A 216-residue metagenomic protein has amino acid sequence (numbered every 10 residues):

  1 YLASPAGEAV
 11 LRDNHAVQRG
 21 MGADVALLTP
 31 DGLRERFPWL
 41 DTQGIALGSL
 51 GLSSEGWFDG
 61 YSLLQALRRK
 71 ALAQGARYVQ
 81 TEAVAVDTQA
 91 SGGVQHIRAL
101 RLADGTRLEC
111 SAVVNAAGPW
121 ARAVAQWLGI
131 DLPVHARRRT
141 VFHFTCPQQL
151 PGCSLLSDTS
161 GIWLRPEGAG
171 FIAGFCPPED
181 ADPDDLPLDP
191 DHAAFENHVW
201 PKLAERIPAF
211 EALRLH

Functional and structural regions predicted by a protein language model:
Y1, A99, V141-H143, W163: Conserved hydrophobic/aromatic beta-strand scaffold that supports enzyme active sites
Y1-R36, G161-W163: Dinucleotide-binding Rossmann-like beta1-alpha1 core, especially the glycine-rich loop that anchors the ADP
L2-V10, L50-R69, L188-F195: Short beta-strand to alpha-helix junction loop
A6-A9, F37-I45, D87-R98, Q149: A short, glycine/Asx- and small/polar-enriched loop/turn that sits immediately N-terminal to a beta-strand
A26-L28, R77-V79, H216: General small-molecule cofactor/ligand-binding pocket signal
L50-A112: Helical element adjacent to the flavin cofactor pocket in flavoenzyme catalytic cores
D104-C153: Central helical "cap/lid" subdomain
D131, T145-H216: Active-site lid/adjacent beta-loop-alpha segment flanking the redox-cofactor pocket in flavoenzymes
